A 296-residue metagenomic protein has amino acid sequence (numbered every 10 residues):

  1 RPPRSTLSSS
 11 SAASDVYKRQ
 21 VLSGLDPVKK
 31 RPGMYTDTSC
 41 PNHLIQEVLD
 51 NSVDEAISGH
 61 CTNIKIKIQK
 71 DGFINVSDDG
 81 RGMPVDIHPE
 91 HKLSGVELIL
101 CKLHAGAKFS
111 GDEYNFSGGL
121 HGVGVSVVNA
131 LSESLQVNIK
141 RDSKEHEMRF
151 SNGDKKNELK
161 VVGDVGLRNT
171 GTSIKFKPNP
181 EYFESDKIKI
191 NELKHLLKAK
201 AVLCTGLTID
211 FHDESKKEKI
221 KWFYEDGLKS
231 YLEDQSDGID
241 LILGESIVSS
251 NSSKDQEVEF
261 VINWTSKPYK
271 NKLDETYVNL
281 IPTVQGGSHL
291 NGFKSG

Functional and structural regions predicted by a protein language model:
R1-A13, Y17: Single conserved hydrophobic/aromatic residue that forms the stacking wall/gate of nucleotide- or nucleobase-binding
S14-K18, G72-E90, G95, G106-D237: GHKL-type ATPase core
G24-L25: Alpha-helix capping/hinge segments and adjacent helical runs
Y35-C40, P84-E90, V284-Q285: Flexible beta-alpha connector loops of hexameric P-loop NTPases
S39-N63, G124-L131: Conserved ATP-binding N-box helix of the HATPase_c
N63-K70: Short beta-strand/loop element within the Bergerat-fold HATPase_c
I99: Short basic (Lys/Arg) and small-residue
E158-V161, N191, K198-K200, G206 (+1 more regions): GHKL/Histidine-kinase-like ATPase module
